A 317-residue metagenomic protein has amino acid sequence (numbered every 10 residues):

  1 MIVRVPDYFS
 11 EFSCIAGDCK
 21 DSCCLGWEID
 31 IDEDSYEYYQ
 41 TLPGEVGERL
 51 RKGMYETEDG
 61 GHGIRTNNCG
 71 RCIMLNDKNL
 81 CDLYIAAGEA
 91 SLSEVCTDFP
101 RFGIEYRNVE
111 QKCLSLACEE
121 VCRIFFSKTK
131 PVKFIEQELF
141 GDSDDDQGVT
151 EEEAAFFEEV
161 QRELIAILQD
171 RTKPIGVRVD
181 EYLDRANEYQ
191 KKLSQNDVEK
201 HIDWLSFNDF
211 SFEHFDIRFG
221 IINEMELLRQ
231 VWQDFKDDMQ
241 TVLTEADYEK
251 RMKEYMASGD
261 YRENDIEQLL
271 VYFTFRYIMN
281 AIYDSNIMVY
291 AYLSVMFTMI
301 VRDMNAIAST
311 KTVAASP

Functional and structural regions predicted by a protein language model:
M1-C19, R51-S93, E110: Immediate flanking context of iron-sulfur cluster ligation sites
E11-D18, P131-E136, L269-F273: Short, compositionally biased low-complexity segments
G17, S22, G26-W27, L75 (+3 more regions): General secretory precursor processing signal
D21, L25-Y55: A structured, charge-rich N-terminal accessory region that forms the first stable segment of a protein and links
N79, A86-D180: Internal, well-ordered alpha/beta segment that forms a basic, Gly-enriched binding/recognition surface
T172-P317: Hydrophobic, aromatic-lined core segments that form the binding pocket/scaffold for planar heteroaromatic ligands
